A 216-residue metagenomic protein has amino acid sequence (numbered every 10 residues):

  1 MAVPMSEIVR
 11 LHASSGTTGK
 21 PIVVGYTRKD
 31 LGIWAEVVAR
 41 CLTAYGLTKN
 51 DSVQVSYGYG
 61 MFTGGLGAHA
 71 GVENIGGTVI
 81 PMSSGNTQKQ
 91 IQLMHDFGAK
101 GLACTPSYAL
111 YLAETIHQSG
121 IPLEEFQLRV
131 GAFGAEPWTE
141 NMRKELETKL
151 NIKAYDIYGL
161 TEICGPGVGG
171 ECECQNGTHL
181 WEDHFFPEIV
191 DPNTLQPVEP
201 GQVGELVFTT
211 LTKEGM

Functional and structural regions predicted by a protein language model:
M1-A13, T18-E36, R40-A44, T48-K49 (+1 more regions): Nucleotide 5′-phosphate-binding alpha/beta core
T18-P21, G60, T161: Gly/Ser/Thr-rich beta-alpha loop segments that engage phosphate groups in nucleotides
T27-C41, S52-Y111: AMP-binding/adenylate-forming
T43-L47, G71, P122-E124: Glycine-rich helix-loop-beta junction characteristic of Rossmann-like nucleotide cofactor-binding loops
K49-N50, L128: Phosphate-coordination loops involved in phosphoryl transfer and adenosine-cofactor binding
N50-S52, E205: Residues that mark the start of a beta-strand
I75-M216: Active-site glycine/GP-rich loop and adjacent strand/helix microenvironment that borders small-molecule binding pockets
